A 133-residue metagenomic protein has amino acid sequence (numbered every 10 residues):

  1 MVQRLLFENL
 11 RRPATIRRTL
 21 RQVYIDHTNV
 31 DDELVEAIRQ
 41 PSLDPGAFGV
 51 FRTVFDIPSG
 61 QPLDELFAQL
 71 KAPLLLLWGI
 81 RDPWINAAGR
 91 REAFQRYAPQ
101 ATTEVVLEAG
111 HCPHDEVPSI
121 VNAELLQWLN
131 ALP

Functional and structural regions predicted by a protein language model:
M1-V2: A catalytic-pocket lid/entrance helix-loop region that shapes and gates access to the active site across common
L5-A72: Conserved alpha/beta-hydrolase catalytic His-Asp/Glu region
R11, L43, D82, G110-E116: Glycosyltransferase donor-binding loop in the core domain
T19, I38, F51, L76-G79 (+4 more regions): Generic structural signal for small/hydrophobic residues in well-ordered secondary structure, especially within
D64, A87-A88, P118-S119: Conserved strand-to-helix beginnings and helix N-cap segments that scaffold or border functional pockets
K71-A109: Conserved loop-alpha-helix segment in the C-terminal half of the alpha/beta-hydrolase fold that carries the catalytic
P99-P133: Catalytic active-site module of serine/aspartate enzymes centered on a nucleophile-bearing elbow/loop
